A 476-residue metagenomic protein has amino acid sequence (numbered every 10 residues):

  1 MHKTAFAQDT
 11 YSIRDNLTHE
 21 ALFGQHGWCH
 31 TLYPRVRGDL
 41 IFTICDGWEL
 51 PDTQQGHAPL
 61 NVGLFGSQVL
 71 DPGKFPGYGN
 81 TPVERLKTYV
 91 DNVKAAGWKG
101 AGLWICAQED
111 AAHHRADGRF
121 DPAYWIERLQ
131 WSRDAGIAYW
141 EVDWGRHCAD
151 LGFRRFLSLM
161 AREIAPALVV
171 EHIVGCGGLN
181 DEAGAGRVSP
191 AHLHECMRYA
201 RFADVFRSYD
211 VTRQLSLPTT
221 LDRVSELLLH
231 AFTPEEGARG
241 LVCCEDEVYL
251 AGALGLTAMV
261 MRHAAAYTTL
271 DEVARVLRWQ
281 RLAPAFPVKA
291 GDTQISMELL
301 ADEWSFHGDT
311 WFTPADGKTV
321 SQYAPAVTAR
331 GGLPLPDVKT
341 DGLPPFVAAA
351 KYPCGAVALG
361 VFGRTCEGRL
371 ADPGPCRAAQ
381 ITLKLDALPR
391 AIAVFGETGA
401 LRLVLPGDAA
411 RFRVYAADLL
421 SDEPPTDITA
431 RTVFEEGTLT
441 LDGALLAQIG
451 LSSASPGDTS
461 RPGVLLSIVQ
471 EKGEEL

Functional and structural regions predicted by a protein language model:
M1-K3, A149-E436, P456-D458: Active-site-proximal substrate-binding groove within the catalytic cores of carbohydrate-active enzymes
Q8, Q25, Q54-Q55, Q68 (+10 more regions): Residue-identity detector for glutamine
Q8-L151: Aromatic-lined carbohydrate-binding/catalytic grooves of carbohydrate-active enzymes
I13, L32, I41-I44, I105 (+10 more regions): Weak global preference for isoleucine
F65-V69, R413-D422, G463-I468: Short, basic/low-complexity N-terminal boundary segments at the transition from targeting/disordered tails
W144, V361-T365, F395-G396, G443 (+1 more regions): Structural motif
S421-L441, L445-K472: Extended repeat-based interaction scaffolds and adjacent low-complexity, acidic/S/T/P-biased segments that form broad
E474-L476: Eukaryotic N-terminal low-complexity, Ser/Thr- and Lys/Arg-rich leader segments that predominantly function as
